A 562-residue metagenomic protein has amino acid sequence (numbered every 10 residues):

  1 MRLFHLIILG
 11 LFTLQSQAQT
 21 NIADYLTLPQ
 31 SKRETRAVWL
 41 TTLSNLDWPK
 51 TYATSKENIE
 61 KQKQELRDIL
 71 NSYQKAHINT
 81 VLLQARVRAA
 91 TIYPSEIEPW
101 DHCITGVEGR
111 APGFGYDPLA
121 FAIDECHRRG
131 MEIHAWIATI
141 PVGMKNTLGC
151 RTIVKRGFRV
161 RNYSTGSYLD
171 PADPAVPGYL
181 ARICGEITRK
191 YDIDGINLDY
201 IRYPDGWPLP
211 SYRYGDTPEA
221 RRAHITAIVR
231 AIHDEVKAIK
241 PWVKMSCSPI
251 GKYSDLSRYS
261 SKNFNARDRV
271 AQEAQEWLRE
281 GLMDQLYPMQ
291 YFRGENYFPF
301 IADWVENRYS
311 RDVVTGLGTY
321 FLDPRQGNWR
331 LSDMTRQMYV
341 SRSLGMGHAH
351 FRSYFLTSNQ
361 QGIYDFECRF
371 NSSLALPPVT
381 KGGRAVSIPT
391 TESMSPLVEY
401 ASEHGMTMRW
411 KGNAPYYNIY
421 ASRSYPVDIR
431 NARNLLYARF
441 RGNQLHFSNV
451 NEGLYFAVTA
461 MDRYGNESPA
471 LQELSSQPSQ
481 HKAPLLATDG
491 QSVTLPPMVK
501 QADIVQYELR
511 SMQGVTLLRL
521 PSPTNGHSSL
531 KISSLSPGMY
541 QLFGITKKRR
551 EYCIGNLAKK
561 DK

Functional and structural regions predicted by a protein language model:
R33-T35, W39-Q64, D124, H134-K190: Active-site-adjacent "subsite" loops/lids of carbohydrate-active enzymes
K61-A90, K190-D194: Catalytic domains of carbohydrate-active enzymes, especially glycoside hydrolases
A175-S310, T315-L317: Active-site neighborhood of glycoside hydrolase catalytic domains
A274-Q275, R279-Y297, V314-A385: Substrate-binding cleft of secreted/luminal carbohydrate-active enzymes
F366-N413, G465-S479: Pro/Thr/Ser/Gly-rich low-complexity, intrinsically disordered linker/stalk tracts
F447-E467: Beta-strand-rich modules
E452-Y455, P521-K548: Short, surface-exposed loop/turn motifs with a glycine/proline- and acidic-biased composition
S475-H481, P537-K562: C-terminal tail/sorting-segment detector
